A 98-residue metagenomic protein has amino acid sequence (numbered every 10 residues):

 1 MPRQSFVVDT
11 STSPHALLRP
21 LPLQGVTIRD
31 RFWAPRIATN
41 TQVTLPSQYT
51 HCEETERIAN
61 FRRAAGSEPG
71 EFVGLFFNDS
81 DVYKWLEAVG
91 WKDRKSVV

Functional and structural regions predicted by a protein language model:
M1-D81: Low-complexity, Ser/Thr/Pro/Gly-enriched N-terminal "stalk/linker" regions
F76-D93: Well-ordered alpha-helical segments within folded domains of soluble proteins
V97-V98: Conserved small/polar residues in nucleotide/adenosyl-binding loops
